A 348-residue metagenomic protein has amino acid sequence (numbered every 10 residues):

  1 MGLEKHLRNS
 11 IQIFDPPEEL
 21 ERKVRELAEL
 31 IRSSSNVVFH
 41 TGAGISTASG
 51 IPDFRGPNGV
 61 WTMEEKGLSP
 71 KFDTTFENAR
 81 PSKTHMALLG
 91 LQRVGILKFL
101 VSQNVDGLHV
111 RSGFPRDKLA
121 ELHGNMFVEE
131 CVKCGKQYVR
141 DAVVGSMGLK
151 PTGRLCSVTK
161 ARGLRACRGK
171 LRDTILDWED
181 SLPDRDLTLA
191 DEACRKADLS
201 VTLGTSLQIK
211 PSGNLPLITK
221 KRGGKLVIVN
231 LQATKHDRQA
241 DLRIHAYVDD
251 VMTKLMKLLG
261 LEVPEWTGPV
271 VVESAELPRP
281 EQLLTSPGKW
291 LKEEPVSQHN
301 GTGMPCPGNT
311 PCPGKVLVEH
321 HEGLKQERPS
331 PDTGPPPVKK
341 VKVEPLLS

Functional and structural regions predicted by a protein language model:
M1-S348: Conserved catalytic core of sirtuin-type NAD+-dependent deacylases
